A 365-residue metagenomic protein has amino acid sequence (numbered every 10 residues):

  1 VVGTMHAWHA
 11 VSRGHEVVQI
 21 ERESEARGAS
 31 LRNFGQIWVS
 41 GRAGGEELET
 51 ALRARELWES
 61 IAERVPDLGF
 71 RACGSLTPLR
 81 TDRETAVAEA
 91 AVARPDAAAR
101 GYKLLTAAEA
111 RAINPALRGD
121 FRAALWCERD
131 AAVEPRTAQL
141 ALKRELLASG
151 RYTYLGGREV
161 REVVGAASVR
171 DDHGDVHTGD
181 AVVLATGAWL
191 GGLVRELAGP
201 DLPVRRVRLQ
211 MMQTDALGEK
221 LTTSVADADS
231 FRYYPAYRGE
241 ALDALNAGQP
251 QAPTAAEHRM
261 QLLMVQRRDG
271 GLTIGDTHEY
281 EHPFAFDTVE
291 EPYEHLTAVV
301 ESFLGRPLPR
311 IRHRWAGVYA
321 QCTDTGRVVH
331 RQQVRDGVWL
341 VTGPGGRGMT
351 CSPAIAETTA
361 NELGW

Functional and structural regions predicted by a protein language model:
V1-V2: Hydrophobic/small residue at the entry helix of a nucleotide-binding pocket
V11-L31: Glycine-rich FAD pyrophosphate-binding loop
F34-I113: Dinucleotide-binding Rossmann-like beta1-alpha1 core, especially the glycine-rich loop that anchors the ADP
E49-T50, T77-V87, L125-R144, D287-P292 (+1 more regions): Short beta-strand to alpha-helix junction loop
D67-T77, L104, R111-S149, T277-E281 (+2 more regions): Helix-loop-beta segment of a Rossmann-like dinucleotide-binding subdomain
T153-S168: A conserved short coil-to-beta-strand element within the FAD-binding core of flavoproteins
G165, D171, D175-R267, H282 (+1 more regions): Flavin-dependent oxidoreductases
H258-Q261, R267-T273, E279-W365: C-terminal catalytic lobe of FAD-dependent flavoproteins
